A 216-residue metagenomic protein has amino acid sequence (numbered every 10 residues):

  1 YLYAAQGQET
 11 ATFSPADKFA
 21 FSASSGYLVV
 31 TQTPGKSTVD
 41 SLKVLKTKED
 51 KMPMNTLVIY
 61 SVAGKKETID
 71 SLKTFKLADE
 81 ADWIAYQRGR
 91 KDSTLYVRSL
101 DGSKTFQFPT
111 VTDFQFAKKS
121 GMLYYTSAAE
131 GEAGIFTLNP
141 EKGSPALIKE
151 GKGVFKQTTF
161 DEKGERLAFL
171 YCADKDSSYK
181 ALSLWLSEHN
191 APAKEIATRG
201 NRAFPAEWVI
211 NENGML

Functional and structural regions predicted by a protein language model:
Y1-L216: Beta-propeller folds
